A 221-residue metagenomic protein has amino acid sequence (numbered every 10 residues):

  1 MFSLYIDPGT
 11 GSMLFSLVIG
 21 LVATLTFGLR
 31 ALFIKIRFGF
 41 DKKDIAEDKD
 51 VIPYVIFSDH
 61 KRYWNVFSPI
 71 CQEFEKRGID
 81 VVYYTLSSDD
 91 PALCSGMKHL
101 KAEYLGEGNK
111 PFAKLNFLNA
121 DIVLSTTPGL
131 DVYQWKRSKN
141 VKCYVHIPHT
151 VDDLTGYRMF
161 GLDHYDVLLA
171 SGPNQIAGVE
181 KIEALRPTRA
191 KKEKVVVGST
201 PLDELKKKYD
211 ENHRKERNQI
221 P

Functional and structural regions predicted by a protein language model:
M1-G9: Short, strongly hydrophobic alpha-helical membrane anchors
S16-A113: N-terminal pre-catalytic "stem/leader" segment of glycosyltransferase-like enzymes
D41-K49, K114, R137, M159-F160 (+1 more regions): Short boundary motifs at domain starts and secondary-structure transition points
D50-I52, K142, N218-I220: Nucleotide donor/acceptor-binding cores
I56-K61, Y84-S88, S125-P128, P148 (+1 more regions): Structural motif
S68, L93-G161: Extended catalytic core of nucleotide-activated donor transferases of GT-like folds
V82-Y84, E103, L124, V145-H146 (+2 more regions): Hydrophobic/aromatic beta-strand patches that form the interior of the parallel beta-sheet core in alpha/beta enzyme
H164-P221: A nucleotide-sugar donor-handling region in carbohydrate enzymes
